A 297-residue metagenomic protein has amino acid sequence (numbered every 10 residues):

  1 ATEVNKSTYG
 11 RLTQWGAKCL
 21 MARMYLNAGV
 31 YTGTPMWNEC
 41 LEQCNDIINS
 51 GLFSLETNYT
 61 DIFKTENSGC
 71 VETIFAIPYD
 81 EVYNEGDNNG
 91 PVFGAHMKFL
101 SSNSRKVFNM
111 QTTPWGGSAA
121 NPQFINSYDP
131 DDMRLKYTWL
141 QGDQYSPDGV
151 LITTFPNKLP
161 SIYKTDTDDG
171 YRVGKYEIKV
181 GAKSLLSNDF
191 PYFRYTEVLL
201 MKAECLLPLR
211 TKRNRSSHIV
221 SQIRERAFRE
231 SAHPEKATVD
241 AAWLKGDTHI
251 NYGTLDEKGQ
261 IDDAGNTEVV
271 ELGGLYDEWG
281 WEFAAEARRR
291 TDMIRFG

Functional and structural regions predicted by a protein language model:
A1-N89, P130-G297: Acidic/polar-rich alpha-helix caps and helix-coil junctions
F93-G116: Short, cationic low-complexity segments
K106, T113, N121-D129, M133: A contiguous, surface-exposed recognition patch within enzymatic or periplasmic domains that forms
